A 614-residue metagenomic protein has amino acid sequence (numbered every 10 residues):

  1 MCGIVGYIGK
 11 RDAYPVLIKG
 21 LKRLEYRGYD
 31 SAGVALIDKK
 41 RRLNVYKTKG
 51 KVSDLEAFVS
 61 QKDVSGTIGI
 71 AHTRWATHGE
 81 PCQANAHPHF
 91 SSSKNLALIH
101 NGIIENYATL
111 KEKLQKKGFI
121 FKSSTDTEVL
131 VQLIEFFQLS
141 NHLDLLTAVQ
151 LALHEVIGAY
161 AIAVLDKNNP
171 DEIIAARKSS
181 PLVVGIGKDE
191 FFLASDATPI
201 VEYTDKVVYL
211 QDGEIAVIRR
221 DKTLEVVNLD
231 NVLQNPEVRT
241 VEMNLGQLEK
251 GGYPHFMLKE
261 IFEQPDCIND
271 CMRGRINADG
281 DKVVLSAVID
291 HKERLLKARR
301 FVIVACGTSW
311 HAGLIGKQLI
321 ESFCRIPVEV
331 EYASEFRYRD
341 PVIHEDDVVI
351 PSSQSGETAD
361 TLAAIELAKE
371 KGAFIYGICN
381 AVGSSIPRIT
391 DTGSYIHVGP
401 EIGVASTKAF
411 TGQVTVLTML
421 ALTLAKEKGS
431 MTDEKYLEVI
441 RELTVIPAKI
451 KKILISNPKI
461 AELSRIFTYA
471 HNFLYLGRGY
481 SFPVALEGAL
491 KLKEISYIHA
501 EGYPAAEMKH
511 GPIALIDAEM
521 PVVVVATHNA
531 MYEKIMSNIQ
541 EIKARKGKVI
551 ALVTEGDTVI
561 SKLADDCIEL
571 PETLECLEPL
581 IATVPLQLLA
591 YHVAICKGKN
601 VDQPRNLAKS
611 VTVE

Functional and structural regions predicted by a protein language model:
M1-K250, P254, N269-R300, Y338 (+4 more regions): Conserved short alpha-helical segments that host acidic/polar catalytic motifs at enzyme active sites
T67, A71-A84, D279-K292, G316-S352 (+2 more regions): Glycine-rich oxoanion-binding loops at beta->alpha junctions
I68, L96, R300-V302, V348 (+3 more regions): Structural motif
P88-F90, L165, I174-A175, V207-V208 (+13 more regions): Replace "in large, NTP-powered and nucleic-acid-processing enzymes" with "in large, NTP-powered factors and other
V156-E190, L463, T468-E494, M531 (+1 more regions): Acidic/histidine-rich
Q264-I268, M272-V302, T392-P521, A594-E614: Active-site phosphate/pyrophosphate-binding segments
E293-E438, E442-V445, V525-A530, K534-D566 (+2 more regions): Glycine-rich phosphate-binding loops that contact phosphosugars or nucleotide phosphates
K548, S561-L563, T573-E614: Generic C-terminus detector
